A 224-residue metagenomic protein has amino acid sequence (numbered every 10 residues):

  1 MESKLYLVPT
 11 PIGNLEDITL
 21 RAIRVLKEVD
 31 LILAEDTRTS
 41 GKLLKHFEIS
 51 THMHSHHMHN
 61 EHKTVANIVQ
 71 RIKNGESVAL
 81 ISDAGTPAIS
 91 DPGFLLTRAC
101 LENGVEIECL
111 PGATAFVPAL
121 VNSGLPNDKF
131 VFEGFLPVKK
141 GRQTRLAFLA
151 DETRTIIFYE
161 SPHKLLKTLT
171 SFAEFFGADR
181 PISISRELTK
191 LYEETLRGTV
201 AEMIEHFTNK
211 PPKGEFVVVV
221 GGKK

Functional and structural regions predicted by a protein language model:
M1-M58: Glycine-rich, flexible N-terminal cofactor/catalytic loop recognition
E2, T155, Y159-K224: A contiguous loop/helix-start segment that scaffolds small-molecule binding in enzyme catalytic cores
K4-L5, G75-A79, T155: Loop/turn-to-beta-strand initiation segments
L26-I32, V105-I107, T155-I156: Short active-site oxyanion
H54-H62, F135-P137: Conserved helicase motor
H57, V65-T114: Glycine/small-residue-rich loop that forms an oxyanion/phosphate-binding "nest" at active or ligand-binding sites
L95-E152: Class I SAM-dependent methyltransferase SAM-binding "motif I" and its flanking Rossmann-like core
